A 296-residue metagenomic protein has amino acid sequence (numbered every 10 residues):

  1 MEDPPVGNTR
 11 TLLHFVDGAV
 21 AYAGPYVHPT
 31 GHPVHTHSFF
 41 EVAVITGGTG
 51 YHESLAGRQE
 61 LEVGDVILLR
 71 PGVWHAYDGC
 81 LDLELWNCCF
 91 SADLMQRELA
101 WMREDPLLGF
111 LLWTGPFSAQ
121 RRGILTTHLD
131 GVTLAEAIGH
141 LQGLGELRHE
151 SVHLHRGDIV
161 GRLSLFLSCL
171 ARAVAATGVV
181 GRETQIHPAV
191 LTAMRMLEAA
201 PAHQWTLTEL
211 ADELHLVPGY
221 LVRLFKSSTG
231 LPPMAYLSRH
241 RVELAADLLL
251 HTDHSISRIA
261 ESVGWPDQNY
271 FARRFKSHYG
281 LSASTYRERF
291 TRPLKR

Functional and structural regions predicted by a protein language model:
M1-A21, D78-H149: A hydrophobic/aromatic-rich effector-binding and dimerization subdomain of bacterial HTH-type transcriptional regulators
A21-H37: Conserved short histidine dyad/triad with adjacent acidic residue
T36-Y51: Short, conserved beta-strand element in jelly-roll/cupin
G48, T133-E150, A189-A200, L244 (+1 more regions): Solvent-exposed, amphipathic alpha-helical segments
Y51, I67, P71-A76, L94-Q96: Histidine-centered metal-chelating micro-motifs
A56-R70: Short acidic-glycine-tyrosine-enriched beta hairpin
R122-V132, R148-H203, T208-L214, S227-R239: Short, Lys/Arg-enriched, Trp-marked, Pro/Gly-tolerant hinge/linker segments that flank
C169-A175, E198-V242, H254, R258-R289: Basic/polar phosphate-binding segments, predominantly the helix-turn-helix DNA-binding elements of transcriptional
